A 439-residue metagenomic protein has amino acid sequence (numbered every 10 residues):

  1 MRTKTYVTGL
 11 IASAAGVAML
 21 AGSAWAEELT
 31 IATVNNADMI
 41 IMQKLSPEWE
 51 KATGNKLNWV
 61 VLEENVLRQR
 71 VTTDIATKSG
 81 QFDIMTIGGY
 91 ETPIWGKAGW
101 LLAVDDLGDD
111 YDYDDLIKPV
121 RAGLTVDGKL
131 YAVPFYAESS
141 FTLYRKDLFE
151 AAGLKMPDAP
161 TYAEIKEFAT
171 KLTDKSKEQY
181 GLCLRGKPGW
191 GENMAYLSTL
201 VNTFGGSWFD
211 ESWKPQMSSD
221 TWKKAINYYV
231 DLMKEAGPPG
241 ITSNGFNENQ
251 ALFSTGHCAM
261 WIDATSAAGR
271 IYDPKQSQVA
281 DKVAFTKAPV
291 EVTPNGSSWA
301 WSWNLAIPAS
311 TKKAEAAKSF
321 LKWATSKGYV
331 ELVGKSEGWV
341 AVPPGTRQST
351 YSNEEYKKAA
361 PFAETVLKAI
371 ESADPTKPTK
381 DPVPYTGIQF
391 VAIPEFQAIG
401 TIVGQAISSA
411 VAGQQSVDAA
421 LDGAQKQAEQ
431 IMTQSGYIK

Functional and structural regions predicted by a protein language model:
E27-N36, N55-V60, D83-I84, Y131 (+2 more regions): Short, well-ordered beta-strand elements
E28, K44-P119, G123-T125, A151-G153 (+4 more regions): Extracytoplasmic "Venus flytrap"/periplasmic binding protein-like
E28-K44, E64-N65, E138, G191 (+1 more regions): Extracytoplasmic "Venus flytrap"
K51-A52, K56, E150, D374-K439: Conserved C-terminal helix/tail region of periplasmic/extracytoplasmic solute-binding proteins
G88-S139, K166, G181, N193-Y196 (+3 more regions): Hinge/lid segment of periplasmic solute-binding proteins
T92-W100, P119-P157, R185-E211, G296-P308 (+1 more regions): Periplasmic solute-binding protein
F168-K171, E211-S243, A284-P289: Glycine-centered hinge/linker elements that transmit conformational signals in sensory and ligand-binding systems
S266-V279, E291-T401, K439: C-terminal lobe and pocket-closing loops of periplasmic/extracytoplasmic Venus-flytrap solute-binding proteins
